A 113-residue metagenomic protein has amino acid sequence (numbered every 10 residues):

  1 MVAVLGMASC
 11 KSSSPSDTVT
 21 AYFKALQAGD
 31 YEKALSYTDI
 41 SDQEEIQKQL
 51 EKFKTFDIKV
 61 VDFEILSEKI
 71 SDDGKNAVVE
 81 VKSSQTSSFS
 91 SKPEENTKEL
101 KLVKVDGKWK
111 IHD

Functional and structural regions predicted by a protein language model:
G6-S9: C-terminal motif of bacterial Sec signal peptides marking the signal peptidase cleavage site
S12: Short, conserved catalytic or interaction motifs in soluble domains
D17, L26-V78: Short solvent-exposed beta->alpha transition segments
I70-D113: Exposed beta-sheet edge and beta->alpha loop/turn motif
